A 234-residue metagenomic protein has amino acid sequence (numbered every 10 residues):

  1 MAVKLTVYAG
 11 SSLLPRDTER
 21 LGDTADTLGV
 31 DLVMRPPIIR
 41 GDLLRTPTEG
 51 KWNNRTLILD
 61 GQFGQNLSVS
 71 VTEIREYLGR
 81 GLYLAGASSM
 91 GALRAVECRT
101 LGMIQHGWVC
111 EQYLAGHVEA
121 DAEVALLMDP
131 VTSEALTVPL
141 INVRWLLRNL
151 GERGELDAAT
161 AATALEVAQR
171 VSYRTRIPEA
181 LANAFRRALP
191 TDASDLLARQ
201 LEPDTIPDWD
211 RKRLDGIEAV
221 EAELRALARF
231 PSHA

Functional and structural regions predicted by a protein language model:
M1-R55, N66-V71, V124-A234: Accessory terminal and edge-of-domain segments that mediate assembly/interaction and cofactor placement around
I58, L84-S88: General beta-strand structural signal in soluble alpha/beta enzymes
G61-F63: Short glycine-rich anion-binding loops that position phosphate/pyrophosphate groups of nucleotides and phosphorylated
L67-L78, A95-L101: Short Gly/Thr/Asp-enriched flexible loops that form oxyanion-binding sites at enzyme active sites
R75-Y77, E111, P130: Short, well-ordered helical secondary-structure segments
G79-Y83: A short helix->loop->beta-strand "cap" motif at the edges of active sites that frequently abuts
M90-L127: Class I SAM-dependent methyltransferase SAM-binding "motif I" and its flanking Rossmann-like core
